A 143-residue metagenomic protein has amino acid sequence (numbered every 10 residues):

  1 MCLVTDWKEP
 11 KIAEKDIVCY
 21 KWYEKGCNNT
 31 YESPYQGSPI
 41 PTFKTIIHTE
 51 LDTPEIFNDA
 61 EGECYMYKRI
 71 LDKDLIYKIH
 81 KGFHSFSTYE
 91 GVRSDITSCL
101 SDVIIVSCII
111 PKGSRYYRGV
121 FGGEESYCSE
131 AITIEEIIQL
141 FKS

Functional and structural regions predicted by a protein language model:
M1-F83, S87-S143: Conserved NAD+-utilizing ADP-ribose enzyme module
